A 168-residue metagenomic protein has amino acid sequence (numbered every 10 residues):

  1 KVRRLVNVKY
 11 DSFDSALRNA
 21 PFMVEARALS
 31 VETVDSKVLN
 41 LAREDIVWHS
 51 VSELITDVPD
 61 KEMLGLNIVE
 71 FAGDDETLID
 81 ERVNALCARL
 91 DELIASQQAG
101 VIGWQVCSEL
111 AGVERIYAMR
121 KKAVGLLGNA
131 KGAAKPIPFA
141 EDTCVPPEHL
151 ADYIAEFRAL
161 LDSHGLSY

Functional and structural regions predicted by a protein language model:
K1-Y168: Noncatalytic alpha-helical scaffold of FAD-dependent oxidoreductases
